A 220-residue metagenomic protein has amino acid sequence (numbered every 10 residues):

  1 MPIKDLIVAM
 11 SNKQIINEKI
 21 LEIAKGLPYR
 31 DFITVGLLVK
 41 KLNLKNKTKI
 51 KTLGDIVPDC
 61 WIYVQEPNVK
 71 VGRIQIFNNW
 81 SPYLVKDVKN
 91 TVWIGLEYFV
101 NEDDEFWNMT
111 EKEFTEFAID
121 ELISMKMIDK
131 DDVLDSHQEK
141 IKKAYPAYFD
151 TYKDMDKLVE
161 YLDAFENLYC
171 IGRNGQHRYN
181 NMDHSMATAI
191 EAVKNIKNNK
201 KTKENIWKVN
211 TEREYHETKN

Functional and structural regions predicted by a protein language model:
M1-K112, E116-K126, Y161, E204-E214: Mid-domain catalytic core of redox enzymes that form a hydrophobic substrate pocket/lid adjacent to a catalytic redox
K25, E139, F149-N220: C-terminal lid/capping helical subdomain adjacent to the catalytic/cofactor pocket in oxidative enzymes
F32, Q138-Y145: A short beta-alpha structural unit
N101-D103, K143-A144, G175-H177: Short Gly/Pro-enriched loop/turn and capping motifs at secondary-structure junctions
W107, A144-A147: Short, glycine/charged-rich beta-strand-loop motifs at protein surfaces that mediate ligand recognition and catalysis
K130-L134: Flexible, glycine/charged-enriched surface loops at secondary-structure junctions
